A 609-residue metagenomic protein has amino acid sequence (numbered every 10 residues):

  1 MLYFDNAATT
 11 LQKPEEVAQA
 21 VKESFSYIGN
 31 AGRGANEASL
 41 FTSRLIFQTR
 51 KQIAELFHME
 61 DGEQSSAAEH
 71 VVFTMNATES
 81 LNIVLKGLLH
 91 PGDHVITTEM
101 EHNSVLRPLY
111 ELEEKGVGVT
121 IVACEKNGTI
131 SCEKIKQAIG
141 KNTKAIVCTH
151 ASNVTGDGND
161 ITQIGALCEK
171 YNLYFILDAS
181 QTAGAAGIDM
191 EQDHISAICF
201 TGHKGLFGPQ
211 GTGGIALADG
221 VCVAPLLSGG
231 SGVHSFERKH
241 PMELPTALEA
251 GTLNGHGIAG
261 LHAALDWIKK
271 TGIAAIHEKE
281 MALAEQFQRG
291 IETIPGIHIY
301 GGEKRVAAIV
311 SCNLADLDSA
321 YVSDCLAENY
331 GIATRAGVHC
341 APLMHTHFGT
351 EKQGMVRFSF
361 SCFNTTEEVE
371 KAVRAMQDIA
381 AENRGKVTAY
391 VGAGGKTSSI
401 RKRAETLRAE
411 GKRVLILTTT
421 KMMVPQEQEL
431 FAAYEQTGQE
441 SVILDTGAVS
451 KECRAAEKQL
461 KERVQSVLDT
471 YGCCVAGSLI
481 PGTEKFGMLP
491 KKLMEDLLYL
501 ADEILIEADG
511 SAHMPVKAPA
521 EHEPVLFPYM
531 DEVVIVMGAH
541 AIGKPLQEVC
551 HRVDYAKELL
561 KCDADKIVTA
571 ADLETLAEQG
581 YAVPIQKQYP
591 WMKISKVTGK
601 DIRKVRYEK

Functional and structural regions predicted by a protein language model:
M1-N383: Pyridoxal 5′-phosphate
K86-P91, T98, L460, V475-P481: Glycine/small-residue-rich loop that forms an oxyanion/phosphate-binding "nest" at active or ligand-binding sites
H94, A145, G385-A389, R413-L415 (+2 more regions): Residue-level preference for the first positions of well-ordered beta-strands
I96-E99, L415-T419, V534-M537, S595-V597: Short internal beta-strands
V122, N172-Y174, K386-Y390, Y471-E484 (+1 more regions): Short, basic, glycine/proline-bearing loop/turn elements
R384-R408: Walker A (P-loop) phosphate-binding motif
A404-V475: N-terminal phosphate/diphosphate-binding loop that engages ATP/GTP or pyrophosphate donors across diverse enzyme folds
T483-E503, A508-K609: Conserved catalytic-core segment of NTP-binding enzymes
